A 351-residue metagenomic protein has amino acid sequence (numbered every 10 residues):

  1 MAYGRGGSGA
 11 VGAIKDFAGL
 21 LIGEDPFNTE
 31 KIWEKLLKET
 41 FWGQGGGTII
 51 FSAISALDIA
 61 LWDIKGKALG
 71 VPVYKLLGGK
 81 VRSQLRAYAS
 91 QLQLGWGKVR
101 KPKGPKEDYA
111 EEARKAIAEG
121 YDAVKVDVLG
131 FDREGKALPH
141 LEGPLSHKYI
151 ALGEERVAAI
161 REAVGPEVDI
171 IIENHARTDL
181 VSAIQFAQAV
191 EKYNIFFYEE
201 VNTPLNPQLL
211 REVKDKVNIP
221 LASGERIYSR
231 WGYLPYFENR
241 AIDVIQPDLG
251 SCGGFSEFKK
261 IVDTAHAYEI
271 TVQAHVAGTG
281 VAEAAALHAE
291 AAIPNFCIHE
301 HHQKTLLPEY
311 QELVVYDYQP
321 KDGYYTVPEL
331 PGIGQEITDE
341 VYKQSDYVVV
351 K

Functional and structural regions predicted by a protein language model:
M1-L69: Metal- or metallocofactor-binding catalytic centers and their adjacent structured scaffolds across diverse enzyme
G12-K15, Q188, N194-F197, T203-Y324 (+1 more regions): Shared catalytic-loop signature of beta/alpha-barrel
F17, L57, G70, V124 (+6 more regions): Conserved, mostly hydrophobic/aromatic
N28, A68, R86, R100-D108 (+2 more regions): Ligand-binding pocket scaffold of soluble enzyme catalytic domains
K67, V71-L85, Y318, Y325: N-terminal amphipathic alpha-helix/helix-capping segment at the start of soluble metabolic enzymes
P72, R86, D169, P220 (+1 more regions): Proline-centered loop/turn at the N-terminus of a beta-strand
Q84, A89-R211, K216: Metal-dependent enolase-superfamily TIM-barrel catalytic cores that perform enediolate-based chemistry
G332-K351: Extended hydrophobic packing segments that form well-structured cores
